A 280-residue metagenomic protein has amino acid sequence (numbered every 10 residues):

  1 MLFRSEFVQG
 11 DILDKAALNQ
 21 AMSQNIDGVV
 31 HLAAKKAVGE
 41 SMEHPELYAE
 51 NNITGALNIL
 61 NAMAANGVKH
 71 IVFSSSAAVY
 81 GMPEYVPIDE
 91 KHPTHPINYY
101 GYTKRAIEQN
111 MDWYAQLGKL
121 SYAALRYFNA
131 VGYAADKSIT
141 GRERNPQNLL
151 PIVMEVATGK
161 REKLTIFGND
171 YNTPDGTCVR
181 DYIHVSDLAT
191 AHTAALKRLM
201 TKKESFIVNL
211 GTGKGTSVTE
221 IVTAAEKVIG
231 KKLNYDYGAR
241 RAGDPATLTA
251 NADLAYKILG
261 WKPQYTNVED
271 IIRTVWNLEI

Functional and structural regions predicted by a protein language model:
M1-L2: Short, small-residue-biased leader/transition segments that mark boundaries at the very start of proteins
E6-G28: Conserved Rossmann-fold cofactor-binding substructure of NAD(P)-dependent oxidoreductases
F7, A21, Y48-A49, M63: A hydrophobic alpha-helix adjacent to the NAD(P)-binding/active-site core of NAD(P)-dependent oxidoreductases, strongly
H31, L57-Y99, L117, A123: Conserved Rossmann-fold NAD(P)-dependent oxidoreductase catalytic core, especially the SDR/UDP-sugar
L47-A49, H92, I97-R105, I139-P151 (+2 more regions): Short-chain dehydrogenase/reductase
M82, H95-Y133, P151-R161: Active-site Tyr-X1-5-Lys
L150-I280: C-terminal substrate-binding subdomain of Rossmann-fold SDR/epimerase-dehydratase oxidoreductases
